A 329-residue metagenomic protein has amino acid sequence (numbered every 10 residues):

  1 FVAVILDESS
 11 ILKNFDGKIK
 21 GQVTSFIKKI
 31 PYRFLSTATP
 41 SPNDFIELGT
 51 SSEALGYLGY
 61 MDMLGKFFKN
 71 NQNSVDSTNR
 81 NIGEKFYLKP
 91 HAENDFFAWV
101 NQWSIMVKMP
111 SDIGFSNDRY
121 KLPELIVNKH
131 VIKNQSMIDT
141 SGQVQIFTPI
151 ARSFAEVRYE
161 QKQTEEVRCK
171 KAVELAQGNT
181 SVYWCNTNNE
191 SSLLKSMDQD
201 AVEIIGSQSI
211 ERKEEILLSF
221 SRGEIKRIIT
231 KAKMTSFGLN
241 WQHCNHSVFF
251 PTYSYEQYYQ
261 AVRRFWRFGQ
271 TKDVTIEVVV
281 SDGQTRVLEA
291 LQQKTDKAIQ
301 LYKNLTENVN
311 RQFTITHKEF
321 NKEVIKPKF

Functional and structural regions predicted by a protein language model:
A3, I11, I19-D112, Q270: Conserved P-loop NTPase motor "coupling/switch" region that bridges the ATPase
S9-K13, P40, T235, V248 (+1 more regions): Catalytic acidic motif of RecA-like/P-loop NTPases
K29-Y32, I126, Q242-H246, Q270-I276: Short glycine-/polar-rich loops that comprise or flank the Walker A/P-loop and associated switch/sensor motifs
E47-T50, N240-T252, V274-V278: A short beta-strand element within the Helicase C-terminal
E84-F86, P90, N94-A98, I126-E166: Conserved interdomain linker/interface between the two RecA-like ATPase lobes of SF2 helicase motors
E160-N186: Conserved interdomain hinge at the start of the Helicase C-terminal
V182-W184, S192-L193, Q199-T235: Conserved helicase ATPase core of P-loop NTP-dependent helicases/translocases
Y253-F329: A conserved SF2-helicase RecA2
